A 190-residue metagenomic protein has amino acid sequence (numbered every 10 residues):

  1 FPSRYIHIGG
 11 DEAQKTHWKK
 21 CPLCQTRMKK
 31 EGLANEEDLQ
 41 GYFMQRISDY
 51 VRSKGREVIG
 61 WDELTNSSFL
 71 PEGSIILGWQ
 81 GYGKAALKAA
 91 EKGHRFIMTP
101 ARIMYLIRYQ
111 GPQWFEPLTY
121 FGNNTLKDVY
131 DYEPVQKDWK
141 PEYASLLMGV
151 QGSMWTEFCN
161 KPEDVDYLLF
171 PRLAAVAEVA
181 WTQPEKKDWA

Functional and structural regions predicted by a protein language model:
F1-S74, W79-H94: Active-site neighborhood of glycoside hydrolase catalytic domains
E57-E63, S68-S74, W79-A190: Flexible, acidic glycine-rich loops studded with aromatic residues
